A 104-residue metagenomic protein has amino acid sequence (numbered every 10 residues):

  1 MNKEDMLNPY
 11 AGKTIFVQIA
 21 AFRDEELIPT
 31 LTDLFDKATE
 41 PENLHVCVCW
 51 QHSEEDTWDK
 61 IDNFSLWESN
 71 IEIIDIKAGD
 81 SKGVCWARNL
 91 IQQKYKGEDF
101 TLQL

Functional and structural regions predicted by a protein language model:
M1-L104: Catalytic cores of eukaryotic secretory-pathway lumenal/extracellular enzymes that build and remodel glycoconjugates
